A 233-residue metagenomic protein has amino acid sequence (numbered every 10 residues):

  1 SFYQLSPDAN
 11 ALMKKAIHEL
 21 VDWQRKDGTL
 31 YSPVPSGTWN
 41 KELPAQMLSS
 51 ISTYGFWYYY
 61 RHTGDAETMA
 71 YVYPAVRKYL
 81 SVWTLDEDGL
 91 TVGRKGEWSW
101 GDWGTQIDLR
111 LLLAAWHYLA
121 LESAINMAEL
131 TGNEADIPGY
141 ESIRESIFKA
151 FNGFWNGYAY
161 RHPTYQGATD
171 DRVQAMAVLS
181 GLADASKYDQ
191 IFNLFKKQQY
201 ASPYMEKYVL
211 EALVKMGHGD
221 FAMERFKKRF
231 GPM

Functional and structural regions predicted by a protein language model:
S1-M233: Active-site core of glycosidic bond-cleaving carbohydrate-active enzymes
